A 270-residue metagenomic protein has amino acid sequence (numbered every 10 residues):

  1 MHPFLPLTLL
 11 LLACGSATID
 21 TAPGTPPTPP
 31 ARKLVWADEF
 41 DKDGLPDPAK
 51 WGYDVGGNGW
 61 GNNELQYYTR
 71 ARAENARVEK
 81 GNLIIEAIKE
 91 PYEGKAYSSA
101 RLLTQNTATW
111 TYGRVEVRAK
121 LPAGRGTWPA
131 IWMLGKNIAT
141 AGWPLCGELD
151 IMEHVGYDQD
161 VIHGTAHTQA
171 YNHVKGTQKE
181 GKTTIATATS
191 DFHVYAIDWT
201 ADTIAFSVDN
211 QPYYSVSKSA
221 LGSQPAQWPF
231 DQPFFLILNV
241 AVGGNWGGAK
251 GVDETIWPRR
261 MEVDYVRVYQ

Functional and structural regions predicted by a protein language model:
M1-L7: Sec-dependent signal peptide recognition, specifically the positively charged N-region followed immediately by
L12-A13: C-terminal motif of bacterial Sec signal peptides marking the signal peptidase cleavage site
A17-Q270: GH16 jelly-roll
